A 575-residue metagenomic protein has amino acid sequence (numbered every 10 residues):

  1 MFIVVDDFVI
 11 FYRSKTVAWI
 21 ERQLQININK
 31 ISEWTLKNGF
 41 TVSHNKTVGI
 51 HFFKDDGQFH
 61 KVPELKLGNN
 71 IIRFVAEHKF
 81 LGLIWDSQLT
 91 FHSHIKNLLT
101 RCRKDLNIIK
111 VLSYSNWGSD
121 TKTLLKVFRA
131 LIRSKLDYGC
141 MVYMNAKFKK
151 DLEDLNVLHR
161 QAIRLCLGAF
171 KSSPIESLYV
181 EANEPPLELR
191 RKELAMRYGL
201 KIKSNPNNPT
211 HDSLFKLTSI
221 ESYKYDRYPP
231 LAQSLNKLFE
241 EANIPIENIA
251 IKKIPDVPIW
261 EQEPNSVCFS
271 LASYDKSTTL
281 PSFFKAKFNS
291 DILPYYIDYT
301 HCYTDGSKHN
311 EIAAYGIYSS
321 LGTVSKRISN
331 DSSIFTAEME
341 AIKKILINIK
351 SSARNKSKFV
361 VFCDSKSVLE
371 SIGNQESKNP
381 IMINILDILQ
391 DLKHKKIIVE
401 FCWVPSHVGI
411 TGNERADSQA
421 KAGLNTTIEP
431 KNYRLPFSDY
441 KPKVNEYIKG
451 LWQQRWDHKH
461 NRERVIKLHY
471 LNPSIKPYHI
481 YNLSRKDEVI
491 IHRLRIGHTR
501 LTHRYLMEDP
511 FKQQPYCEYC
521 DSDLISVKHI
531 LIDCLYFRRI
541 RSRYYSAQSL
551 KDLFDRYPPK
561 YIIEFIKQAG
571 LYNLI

Functional and structural regions predicted by a protein language model:
M1-V17, T35, G39-H51, A76-S87 (+2 more regions): Catalytic palm active-site di-aspartate
D6-F8, I31, T35, G49 (+19 more regions): Mobile genetic element proteins and their domesticated derivatives, centered on retroelements and DNA transposons
F8-E33, K54, E370-N374: Catalytic palm subdomain of template-directed nucleic-acid polymerases, centered on the conserved carboxylate motif
F8-I10, S14, N145-D151, L189 (+3 more regions): RNase H catalytic domain
I26, F40-A76: Short, conserved micro-motifs composed of acidic
N69-V142: Basic, alpha-helical interaction scaffolds
L280-R354, I372, P380: RNase H-like nuclease fold core
S290-P294, T300-S307, N432-L524, S546 (+3 more regions): Helix/loop segments that flank and initiate small ligand/metal-binding modules
